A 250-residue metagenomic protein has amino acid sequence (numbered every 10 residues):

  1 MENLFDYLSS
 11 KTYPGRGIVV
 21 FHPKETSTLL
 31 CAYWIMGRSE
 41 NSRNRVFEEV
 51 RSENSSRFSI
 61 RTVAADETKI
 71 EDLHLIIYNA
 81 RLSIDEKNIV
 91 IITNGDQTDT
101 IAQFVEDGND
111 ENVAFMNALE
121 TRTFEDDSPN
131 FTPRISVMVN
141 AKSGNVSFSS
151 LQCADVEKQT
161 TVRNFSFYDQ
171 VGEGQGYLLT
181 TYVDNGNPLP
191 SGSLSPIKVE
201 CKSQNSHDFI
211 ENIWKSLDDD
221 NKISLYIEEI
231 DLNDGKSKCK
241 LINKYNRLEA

Functional and structural regions predicted by a protein language model:
M1-A250: Conserved short alpha-helical segments that host acidic/polar catalytic motifs at enzyme active sites
